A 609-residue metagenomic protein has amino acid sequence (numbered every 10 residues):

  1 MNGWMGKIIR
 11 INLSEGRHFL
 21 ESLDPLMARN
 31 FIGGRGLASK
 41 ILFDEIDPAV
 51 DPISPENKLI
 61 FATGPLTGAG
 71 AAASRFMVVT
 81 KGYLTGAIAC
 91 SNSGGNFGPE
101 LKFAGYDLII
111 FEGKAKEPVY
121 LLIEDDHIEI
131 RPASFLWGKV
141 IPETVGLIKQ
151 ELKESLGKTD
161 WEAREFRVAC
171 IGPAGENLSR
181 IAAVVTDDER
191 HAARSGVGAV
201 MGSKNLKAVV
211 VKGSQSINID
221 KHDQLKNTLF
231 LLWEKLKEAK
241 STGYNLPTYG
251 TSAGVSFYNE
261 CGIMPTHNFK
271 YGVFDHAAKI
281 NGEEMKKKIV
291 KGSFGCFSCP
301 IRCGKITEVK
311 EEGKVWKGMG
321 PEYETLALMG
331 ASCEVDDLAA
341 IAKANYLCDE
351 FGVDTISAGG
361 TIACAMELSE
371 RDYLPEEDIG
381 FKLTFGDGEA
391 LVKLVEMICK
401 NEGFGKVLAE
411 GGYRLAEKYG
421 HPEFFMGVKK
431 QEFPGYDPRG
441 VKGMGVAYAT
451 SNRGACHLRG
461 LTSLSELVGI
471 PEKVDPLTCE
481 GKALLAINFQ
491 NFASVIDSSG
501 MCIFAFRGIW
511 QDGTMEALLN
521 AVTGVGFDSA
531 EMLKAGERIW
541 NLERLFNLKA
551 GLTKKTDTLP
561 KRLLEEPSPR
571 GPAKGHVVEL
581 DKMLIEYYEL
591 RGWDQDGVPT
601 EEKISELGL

Functional and structural regions predicted by a protein language model:
M1-N92, N96-L609: Intrinsically disordered, low-complexity segments enriched in small residues
